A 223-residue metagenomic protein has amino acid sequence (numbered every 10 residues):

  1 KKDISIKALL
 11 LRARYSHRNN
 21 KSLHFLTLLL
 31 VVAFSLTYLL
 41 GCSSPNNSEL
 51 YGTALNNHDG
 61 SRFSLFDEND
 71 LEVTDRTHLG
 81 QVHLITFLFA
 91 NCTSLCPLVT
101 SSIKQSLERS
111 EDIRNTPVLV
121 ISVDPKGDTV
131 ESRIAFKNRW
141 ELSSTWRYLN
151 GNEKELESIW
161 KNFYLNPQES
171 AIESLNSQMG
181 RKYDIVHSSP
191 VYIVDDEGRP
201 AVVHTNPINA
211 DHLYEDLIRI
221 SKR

Functional and structural regions predicted by a protein language model:
K1-R62, F66, I220-R223: N-terminal targeting signals for export/organelle localization
G60-S61, H83, S188-P190: Short loop/turn microsegments at loop-to-beta-strand junctions
F63-H83: A short beta-strand-turn-helix
R76-V99, I103: Short active-site neighborhood of thiol/selenol oxidoreductases, capturing the structured segment around
Q81-V82, V99-V120: Conserved helix-turn-beta segment immediately C-terminal to the redox Cys motif in thioredoxin-like folds
N115-D128, T145-E153: Thiol-based oxidoreductase modules, predominantly thioredoxin-like and allied folds used for disulfide exchange
I134-S188: Short, internal strand/loop/helix patches that form the active-site neighborhood or redox-interaction surface
L175-R223: Thiol-/selenol-based redox modules, centered on thioredoxin-like and closely related oxidoreductase domains
